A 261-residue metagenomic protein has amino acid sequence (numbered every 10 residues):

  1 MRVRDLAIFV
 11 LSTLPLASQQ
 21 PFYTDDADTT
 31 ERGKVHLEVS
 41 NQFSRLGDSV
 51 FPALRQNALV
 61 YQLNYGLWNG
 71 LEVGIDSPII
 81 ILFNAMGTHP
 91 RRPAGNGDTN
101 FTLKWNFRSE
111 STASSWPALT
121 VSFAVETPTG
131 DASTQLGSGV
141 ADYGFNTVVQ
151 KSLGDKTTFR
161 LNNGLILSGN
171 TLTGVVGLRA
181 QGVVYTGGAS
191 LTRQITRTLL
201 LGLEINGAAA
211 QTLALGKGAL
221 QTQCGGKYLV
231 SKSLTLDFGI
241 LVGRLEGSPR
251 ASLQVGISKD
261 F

Functional and structural regions predicted by a protein language model:
M1-A7: Bacterial N-terminal signal peptides that target proteins for export
S18-F261: Transmembrane beta-barrel domains of Gram-negative outer membranes and organellar outer membranes
